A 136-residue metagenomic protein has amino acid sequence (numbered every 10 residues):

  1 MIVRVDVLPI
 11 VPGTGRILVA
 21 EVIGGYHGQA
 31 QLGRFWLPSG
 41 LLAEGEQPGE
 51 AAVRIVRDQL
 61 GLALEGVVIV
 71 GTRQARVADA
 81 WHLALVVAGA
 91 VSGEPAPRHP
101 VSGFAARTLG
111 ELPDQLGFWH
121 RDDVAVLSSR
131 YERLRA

Functional and structural regions predicted by a protein language model:
M1, Q31, V77-L83, R98-V101: A generic structural micro-feature
M1-F35, L64, G89: N-terminal strand-loop-strand
V11, V86-A90, A105-T108: Short, well-ordered beta-strand micro-motif
L32-G33, A96-A136: Nudix hydrolase/Nudix homology domain
L37-G71, V87: The catalytic Nudix box helix
I69-Q74, A106: Hydrophobic/anchoring residues in structured secondary elements
R73-P95, D123, R130: Active-site-adjacent beta-strand/loop module that shapes the phosphate/pyrophosphate-binding cleft
